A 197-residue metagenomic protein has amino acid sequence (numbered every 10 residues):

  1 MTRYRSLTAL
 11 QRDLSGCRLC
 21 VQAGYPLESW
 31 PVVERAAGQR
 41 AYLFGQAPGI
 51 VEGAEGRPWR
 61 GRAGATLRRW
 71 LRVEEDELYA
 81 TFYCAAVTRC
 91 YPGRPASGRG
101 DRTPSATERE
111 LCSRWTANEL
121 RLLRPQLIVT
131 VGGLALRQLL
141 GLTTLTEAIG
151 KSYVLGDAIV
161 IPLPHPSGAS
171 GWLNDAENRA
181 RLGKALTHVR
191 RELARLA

Functional and structural regions predicted by a protein language model:
T2-L196: A polyanion-binding, active-site-adjacent surface
